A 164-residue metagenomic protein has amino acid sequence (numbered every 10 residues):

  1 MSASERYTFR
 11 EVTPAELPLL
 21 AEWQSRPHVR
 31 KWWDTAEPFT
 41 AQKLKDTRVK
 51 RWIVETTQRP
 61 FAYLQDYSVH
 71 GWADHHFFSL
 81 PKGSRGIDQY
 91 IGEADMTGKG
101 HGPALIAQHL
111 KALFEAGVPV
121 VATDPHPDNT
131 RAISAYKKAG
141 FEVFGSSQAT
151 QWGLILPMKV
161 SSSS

Functional and structural regions predicted by a protein language model:
M1-D46, F61, S164: A short, well-structured alpha-helix characteristic of acyl/acetyltransferase catalytic modules
P38-M96, A112, S162: Acetyl-CoA-dependent GNAT
V49, G153-M158: Short hydrophobic/aromatic beta-strand or adjacent loop that forms the aromatic wall/cage of a ligand/substrate-binding
G92, G98-K111, S134-K138: Conserved acetyl-CoA-binding loop-helix of GNAT-fold acetyltransferases
L113-P125: Conserved GNAT acetyl-CoA-binding A-motif
T123-I133, A149-G153: Conserved beta-strand-loop-alpha-helix junction that forms the acyl-donor binding cleft
K137-S147: Conserved acetyl-CoA-binding loop of GNAT-fold acetyltransferases
